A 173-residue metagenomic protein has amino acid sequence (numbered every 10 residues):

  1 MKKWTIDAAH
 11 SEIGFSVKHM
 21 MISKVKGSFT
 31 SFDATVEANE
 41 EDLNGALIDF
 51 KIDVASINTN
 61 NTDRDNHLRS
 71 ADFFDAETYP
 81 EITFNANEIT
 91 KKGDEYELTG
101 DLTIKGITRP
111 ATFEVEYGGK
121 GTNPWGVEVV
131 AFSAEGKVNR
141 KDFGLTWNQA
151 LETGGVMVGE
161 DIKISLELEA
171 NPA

Functional and structural regions predicted by a protein language model:
M1-A173: Low-complexity, acidic/polar, glycine-enriched regions of mature
